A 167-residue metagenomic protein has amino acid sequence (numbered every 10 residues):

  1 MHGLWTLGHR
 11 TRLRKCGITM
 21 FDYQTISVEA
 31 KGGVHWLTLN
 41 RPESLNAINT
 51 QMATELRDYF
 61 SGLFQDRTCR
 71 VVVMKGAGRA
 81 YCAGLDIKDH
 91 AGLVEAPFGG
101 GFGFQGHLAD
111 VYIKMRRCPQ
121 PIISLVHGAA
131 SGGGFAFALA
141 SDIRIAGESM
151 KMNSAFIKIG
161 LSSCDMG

Functional and structural regions predicted by a protein language model:
C16-A77, I113: Conserved CoA-thioester-binding segment of acyl-CoA-metabolizing enzymes
L37, M74, D86, F137-A138: Hydrophobic/aromatic residues within transmembrane alpha-helices of multi-pass small-molecule transporters
T68, G76-K114, A130, G160: Glycine- (often His-adjacent) and acidic-residue-rich active-site loop that binds/positions the CoA thioester
V111-C118, L125, S131-G167: CoA-thioester-processing core
